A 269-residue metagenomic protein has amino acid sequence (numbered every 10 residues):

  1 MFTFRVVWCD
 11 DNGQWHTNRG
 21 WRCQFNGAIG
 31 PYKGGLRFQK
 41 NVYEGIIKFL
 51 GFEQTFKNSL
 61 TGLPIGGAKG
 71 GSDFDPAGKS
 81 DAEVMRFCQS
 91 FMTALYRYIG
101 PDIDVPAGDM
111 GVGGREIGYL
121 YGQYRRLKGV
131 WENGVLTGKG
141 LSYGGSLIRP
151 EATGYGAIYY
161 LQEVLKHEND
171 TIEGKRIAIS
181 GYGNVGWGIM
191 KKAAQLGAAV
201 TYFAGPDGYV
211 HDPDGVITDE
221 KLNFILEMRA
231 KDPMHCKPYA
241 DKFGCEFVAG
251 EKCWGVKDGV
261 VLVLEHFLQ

Functional and structural regions predicted by a protein language model:
M1-R22, G27, I46: N-terminal glycine-rich, Lys/His-bearing helix-loop that initiates the first secondary-structure elements of many
T3-R5, D73, A178-I179, T201-A204 (+1 more regions): Structured core elements
T17-Q24, I46-S59, W131-S142: Short, hydrophobic/aliphatic alpha-helical segments
R22-E53, Q89: Extended active-site and interfacial segments that coordinate phosphate-rich ligands in large catalytic machineries
Q39, N58-E173: Glycine/serine-rich phosphate-binding loop and adjoining beta1-alpha1 elements at the start of nucleotide-handling
I103-A107, W131-L136, Y202-G205, F247-A249 (+1 more regions): General beta-strand structural signal in soluble alpha/beta enzymes
G140, G145-G255: Glycine-rich phosphate/diphosphate-binding loop of Rossmann-like nucleotide-binding domains
V248-Q269: Long hydrophobic segments that form regular secondary structure
